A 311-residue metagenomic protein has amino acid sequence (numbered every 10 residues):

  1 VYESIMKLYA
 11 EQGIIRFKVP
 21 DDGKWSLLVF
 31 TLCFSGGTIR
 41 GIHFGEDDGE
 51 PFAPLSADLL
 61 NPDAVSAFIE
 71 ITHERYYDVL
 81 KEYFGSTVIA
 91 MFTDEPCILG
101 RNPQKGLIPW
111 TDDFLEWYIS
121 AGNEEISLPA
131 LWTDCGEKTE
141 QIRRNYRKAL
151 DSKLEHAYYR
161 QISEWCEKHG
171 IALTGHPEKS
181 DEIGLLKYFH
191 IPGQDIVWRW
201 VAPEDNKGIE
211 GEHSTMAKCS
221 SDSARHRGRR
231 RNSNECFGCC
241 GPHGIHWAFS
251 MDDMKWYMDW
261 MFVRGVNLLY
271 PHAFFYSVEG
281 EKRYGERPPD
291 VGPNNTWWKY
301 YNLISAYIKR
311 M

Functional and structural regions predicted by a protein language model:
V1-R144: Mature extracytoplasmic enzyme cores
D78-A90, D94-P192, V197-M311: Carbohydrate-binding surfaces of carbohydrate-active enzymes
